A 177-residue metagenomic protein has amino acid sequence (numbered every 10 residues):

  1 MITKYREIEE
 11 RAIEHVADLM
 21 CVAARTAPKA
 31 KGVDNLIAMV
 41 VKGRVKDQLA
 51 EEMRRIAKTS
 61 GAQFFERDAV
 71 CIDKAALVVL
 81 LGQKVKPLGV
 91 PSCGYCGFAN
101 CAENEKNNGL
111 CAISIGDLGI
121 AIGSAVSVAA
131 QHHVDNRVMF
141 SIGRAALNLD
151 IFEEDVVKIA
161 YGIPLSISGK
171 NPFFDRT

Functional and structural regions predicted by a protein language model:
M1-T177: Acidic, surface-exposed loops and disordered segments
